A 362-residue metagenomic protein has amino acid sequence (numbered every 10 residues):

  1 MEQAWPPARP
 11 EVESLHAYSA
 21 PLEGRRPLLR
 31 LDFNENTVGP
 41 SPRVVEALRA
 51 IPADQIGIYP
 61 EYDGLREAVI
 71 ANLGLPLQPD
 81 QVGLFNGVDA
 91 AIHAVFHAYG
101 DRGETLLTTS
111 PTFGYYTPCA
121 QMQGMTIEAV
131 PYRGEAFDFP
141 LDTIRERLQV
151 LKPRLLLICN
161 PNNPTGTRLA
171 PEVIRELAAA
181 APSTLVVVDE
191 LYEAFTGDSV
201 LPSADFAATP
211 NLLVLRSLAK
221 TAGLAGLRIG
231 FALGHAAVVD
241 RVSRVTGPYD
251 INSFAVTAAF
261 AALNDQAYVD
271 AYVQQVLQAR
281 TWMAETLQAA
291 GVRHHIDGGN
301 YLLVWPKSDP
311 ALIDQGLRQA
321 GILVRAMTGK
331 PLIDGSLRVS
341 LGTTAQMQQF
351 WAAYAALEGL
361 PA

Functional and structural regions predicted by a protein language model:
E2-G87, A94, P361: N-terminal small-domain helix-loop-helix segment of the aminotransferase-like
V12, A98-I158: PLP-dependent aminotransferase-like
G64, H295-Y301, L332-D334: Short Gly/Ser/Thr- and Asp/Glu-enriched loop/turn motifs at secondary-structure junctions
A71, D138-L151, P164-V186, E190-T221: Active-site pre-lysine segment of PLP-dependent enzymes
L77-V82, G103-T105, E190, P210-N211 (+1 more regions): Short acidic capping loops at alpha-helix termini that bridge into adjacent secondary structure
N211-Q288, V292-H295: PLP-dependent aminotransferase class I/II
L277, Q288-A320: Conserved PLP-binding catalytic core of the aspartate aminotransferase-like
Q319-A320, R325, G329-A362: PLP-dependent enzyme catalytic core of the Aspartate aminotransferase-like
